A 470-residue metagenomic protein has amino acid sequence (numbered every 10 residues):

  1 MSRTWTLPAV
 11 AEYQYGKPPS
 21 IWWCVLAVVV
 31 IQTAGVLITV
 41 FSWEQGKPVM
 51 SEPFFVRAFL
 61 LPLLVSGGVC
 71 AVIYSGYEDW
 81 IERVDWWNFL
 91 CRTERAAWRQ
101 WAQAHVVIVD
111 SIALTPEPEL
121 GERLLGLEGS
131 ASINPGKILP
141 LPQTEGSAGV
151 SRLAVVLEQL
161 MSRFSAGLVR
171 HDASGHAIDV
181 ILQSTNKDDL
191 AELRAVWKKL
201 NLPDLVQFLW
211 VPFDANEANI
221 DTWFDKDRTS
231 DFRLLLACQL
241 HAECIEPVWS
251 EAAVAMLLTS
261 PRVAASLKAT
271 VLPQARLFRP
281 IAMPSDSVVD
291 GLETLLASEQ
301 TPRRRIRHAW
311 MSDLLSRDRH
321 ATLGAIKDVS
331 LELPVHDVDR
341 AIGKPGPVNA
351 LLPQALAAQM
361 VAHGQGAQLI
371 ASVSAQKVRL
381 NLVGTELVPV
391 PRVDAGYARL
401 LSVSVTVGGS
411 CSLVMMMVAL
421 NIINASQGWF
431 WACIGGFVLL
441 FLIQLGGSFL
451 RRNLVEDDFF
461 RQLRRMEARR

Functional and structural regions predicted by a protein language model:
M1-F232, A237-V248, V254-A362, Q368-R470: Conserved "HGTGT" condensation-loop signature of ketosynthase/thiolase-family condensing enzymes that catalyze
